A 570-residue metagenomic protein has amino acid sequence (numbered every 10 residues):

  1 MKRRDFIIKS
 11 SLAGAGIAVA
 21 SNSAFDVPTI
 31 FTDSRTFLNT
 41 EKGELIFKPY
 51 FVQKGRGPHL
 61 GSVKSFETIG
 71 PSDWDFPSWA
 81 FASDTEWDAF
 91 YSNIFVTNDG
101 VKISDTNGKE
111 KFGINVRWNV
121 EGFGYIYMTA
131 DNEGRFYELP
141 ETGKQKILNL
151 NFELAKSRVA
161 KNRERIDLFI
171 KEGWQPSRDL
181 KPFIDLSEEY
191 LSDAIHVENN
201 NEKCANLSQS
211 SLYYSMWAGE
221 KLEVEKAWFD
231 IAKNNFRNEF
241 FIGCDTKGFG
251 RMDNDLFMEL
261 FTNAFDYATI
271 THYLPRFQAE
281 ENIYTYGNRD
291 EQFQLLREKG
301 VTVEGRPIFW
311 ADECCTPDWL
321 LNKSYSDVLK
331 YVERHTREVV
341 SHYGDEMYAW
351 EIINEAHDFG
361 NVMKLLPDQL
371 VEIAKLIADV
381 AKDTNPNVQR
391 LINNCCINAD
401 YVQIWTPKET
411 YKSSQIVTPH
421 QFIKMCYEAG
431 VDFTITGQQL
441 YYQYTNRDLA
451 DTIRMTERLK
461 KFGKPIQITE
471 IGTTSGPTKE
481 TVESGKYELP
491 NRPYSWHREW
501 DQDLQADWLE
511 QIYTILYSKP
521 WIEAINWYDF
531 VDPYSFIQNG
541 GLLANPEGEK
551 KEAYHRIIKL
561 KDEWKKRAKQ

Functional and structural regions predicted by a protein language model:
M1, S21-E44: C-terminal segment of N-terminal export signals and the immediately downstream linker at the start of the mature
D5-P28: N-terminal export signals
F37-W87, F123-E188: Amphipathic, heptad-repeat alpha-helical segments
L60-I103, E239-D290, L295, V301-Y325 (+3 more regions): N-terminal substrate-binding region of glycoside hydrolase catalytic domains
G243-K247, K375-S414, Q467-I471, A524-D529: Aromatic-lined carbohydrate-recognition surfaces of secreted/lumenal glycan-active proteins
T262-P275, E280, Y348, N354 (+3 more regions): Aromatic- and acid-rich polysaccharide-binding/catalytic face of secreted or lumenal carbohydrate-active enzymes
T269-A279, D290-L366, V371-A399, T478-K479: Substrate-binding cleft and catalytic face of glycoside hydrolase catalytic domains, especially the flexible beta-alpha
H342, E351, A356-L376, V380 (+5 more regions): Aromatic-rich peripheral "rim/lid" segments of glycoside hydrolase catalytic domains that contact and position glycan
